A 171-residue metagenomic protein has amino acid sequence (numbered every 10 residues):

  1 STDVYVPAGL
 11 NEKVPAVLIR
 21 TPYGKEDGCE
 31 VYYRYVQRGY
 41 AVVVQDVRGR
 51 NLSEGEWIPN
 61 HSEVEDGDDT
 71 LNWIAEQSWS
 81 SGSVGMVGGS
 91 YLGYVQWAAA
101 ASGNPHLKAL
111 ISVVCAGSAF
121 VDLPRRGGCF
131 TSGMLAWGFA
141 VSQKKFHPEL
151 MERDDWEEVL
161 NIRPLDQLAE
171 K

Functional and structural regions predicted by a protein language model:
S1-V4: Mature N-terminal segment immediately following signal peptide/propeptide cleavage in secreted/periplasmic
G9-E76, P124: Cap/lid segment of the alpha/beta-hydrolase catalytic domain
Q37, A101-K171: Accessory cap/linker subdomain of secreted extracellular hydrolases
S78-Y91: Alpha/beta-hydrolase fold nucleophile elbow
S90-G93, V114: Catalytic nucleophile serine of serine hydrolases, specifically the conserved "nucleophile elbow" pentapeptide
L92-A100: Short helix immediately C-terminal to the catalytic nucleophile in hydrolase catalytic domains
